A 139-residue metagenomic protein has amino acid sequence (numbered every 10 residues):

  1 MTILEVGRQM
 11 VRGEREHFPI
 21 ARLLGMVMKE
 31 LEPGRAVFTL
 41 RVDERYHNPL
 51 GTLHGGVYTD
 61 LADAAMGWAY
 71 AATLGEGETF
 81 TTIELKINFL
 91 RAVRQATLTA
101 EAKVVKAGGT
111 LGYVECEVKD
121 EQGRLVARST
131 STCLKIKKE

Functional and structural regions predicted by a protein language model:
M1-E139: Terminal targeting signals and extreme-terminal segments of soluble enzymes
